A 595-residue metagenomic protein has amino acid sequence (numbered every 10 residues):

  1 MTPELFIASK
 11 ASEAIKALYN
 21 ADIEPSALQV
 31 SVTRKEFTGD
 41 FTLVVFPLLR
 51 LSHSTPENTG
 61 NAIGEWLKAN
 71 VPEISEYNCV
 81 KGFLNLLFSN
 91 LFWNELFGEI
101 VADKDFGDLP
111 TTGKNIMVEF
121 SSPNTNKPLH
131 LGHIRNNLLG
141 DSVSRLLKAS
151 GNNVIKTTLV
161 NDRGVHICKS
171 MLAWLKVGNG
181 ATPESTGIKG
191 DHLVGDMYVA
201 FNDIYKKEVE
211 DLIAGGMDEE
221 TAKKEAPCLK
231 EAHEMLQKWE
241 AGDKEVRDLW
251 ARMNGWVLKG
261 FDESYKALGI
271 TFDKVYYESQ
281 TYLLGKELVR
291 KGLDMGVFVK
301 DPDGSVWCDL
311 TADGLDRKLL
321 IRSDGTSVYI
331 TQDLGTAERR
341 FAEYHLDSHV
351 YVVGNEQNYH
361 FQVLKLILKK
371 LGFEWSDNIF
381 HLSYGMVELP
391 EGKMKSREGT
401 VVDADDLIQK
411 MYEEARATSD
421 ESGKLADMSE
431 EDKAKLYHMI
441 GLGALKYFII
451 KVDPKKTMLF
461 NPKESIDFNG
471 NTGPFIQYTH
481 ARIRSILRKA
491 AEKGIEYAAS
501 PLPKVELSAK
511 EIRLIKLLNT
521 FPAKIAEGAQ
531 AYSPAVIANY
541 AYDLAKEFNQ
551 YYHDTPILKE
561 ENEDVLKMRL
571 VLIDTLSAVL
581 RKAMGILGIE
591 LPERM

Functional and structural regions predicted by a protein language model:
M1-N94, P110-M595: Non-catalytic interaction-recognition regions
E95-I100: Short, charged, solvent-exposed linker or helix-capping segments at domain edges/interfaces that act as flexible hinges
V101-P110: Flexible, low-complexity linker/hinge segments
